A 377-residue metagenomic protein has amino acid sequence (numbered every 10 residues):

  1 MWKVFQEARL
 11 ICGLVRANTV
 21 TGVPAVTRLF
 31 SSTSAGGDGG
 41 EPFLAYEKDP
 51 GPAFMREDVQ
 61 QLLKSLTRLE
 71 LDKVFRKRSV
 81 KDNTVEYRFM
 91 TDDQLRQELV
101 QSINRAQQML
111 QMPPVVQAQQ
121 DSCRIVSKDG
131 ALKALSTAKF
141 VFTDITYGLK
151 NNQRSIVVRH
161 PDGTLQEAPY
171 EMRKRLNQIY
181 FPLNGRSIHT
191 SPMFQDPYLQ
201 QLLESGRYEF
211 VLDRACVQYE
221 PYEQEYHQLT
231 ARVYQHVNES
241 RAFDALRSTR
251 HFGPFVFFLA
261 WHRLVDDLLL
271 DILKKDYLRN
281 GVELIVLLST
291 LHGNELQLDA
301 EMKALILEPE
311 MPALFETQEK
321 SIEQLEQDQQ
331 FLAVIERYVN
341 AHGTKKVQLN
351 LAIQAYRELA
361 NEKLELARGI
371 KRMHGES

Functional and structural regions predicted by a protein language model:
M1-S377: A basic, Ser/Thr-enriched alpha-helical scaffold prevalent in eukaryotic organelle gene-expression machinery
